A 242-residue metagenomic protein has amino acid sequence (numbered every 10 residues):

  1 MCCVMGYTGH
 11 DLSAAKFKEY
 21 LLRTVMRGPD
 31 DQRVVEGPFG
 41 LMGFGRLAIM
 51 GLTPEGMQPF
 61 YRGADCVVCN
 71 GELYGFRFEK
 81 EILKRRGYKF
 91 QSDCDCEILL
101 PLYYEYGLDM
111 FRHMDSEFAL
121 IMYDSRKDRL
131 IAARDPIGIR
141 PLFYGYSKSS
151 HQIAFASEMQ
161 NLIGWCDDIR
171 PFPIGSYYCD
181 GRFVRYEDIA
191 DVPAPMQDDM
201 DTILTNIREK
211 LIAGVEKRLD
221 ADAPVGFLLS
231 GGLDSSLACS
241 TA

Functional and structural regions predicted by a protein language model:
M1-A242: Cysteine-centered catalytic environments shared across enzyme families
